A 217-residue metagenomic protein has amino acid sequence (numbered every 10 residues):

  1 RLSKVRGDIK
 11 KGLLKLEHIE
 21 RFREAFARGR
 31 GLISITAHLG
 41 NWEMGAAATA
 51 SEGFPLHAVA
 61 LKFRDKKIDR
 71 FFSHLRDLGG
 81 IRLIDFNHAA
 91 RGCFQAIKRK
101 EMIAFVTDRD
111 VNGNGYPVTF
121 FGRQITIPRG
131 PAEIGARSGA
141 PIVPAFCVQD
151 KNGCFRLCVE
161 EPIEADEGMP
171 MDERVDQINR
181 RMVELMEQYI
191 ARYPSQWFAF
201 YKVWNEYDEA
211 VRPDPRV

Functional and structural regions predicted by a protein language model:
R1-V5, Y201-K202: Short coil/turn segments at secondary-structure boundaries
S3-L32, G40, E164: A short, well-structured juxtamembrane/interface segment
D8-G12, T36-A37, P55-H57, Q95-K98: Short acidic/polar alpha-helix capping motifs at helix-coil junctions
D8-L14, L61, L78-I84, F121-G122 (+1 more regions): Short, flexible loop segments at the rims of nucleotide/cofactor-binding pockets, characterized by
E17, V59, C158-E160: Residues in well-ordered beta-strands of folded domains
F22-R23, A46, F72-S73, C93-F94 (+1 more regions): Short amphipathic alpha-helical segments and helix-helix/interface helices
F26-R28, S51, N87-V217: Non-catalytic C-terminal accessory region of glycerolipid acyltransferases and related lyso-lipid remodeling enzymes
R28-H88, G113-V118: Catalytic core of membrane glycerolipid acyltransferases/transacylases, capturing the structured, soluble-facing
